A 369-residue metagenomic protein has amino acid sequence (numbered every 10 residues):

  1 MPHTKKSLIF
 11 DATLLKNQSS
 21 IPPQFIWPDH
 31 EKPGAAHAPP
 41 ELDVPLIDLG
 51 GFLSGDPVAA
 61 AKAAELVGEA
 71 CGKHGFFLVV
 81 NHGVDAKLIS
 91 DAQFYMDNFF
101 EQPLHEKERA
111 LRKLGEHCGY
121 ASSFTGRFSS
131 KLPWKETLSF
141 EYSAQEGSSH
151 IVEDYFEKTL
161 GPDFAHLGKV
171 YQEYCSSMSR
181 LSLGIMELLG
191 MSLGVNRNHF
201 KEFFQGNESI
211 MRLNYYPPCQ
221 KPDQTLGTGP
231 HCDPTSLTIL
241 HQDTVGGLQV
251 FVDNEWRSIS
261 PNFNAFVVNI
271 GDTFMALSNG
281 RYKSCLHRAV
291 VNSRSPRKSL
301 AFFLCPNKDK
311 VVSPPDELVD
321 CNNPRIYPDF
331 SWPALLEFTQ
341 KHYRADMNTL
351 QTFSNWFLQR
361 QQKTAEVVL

Functional and structural regions predicted by a protein language model:
M1-L369: Peripheral, non-catalytic segments flanking oxidoreductase cores
